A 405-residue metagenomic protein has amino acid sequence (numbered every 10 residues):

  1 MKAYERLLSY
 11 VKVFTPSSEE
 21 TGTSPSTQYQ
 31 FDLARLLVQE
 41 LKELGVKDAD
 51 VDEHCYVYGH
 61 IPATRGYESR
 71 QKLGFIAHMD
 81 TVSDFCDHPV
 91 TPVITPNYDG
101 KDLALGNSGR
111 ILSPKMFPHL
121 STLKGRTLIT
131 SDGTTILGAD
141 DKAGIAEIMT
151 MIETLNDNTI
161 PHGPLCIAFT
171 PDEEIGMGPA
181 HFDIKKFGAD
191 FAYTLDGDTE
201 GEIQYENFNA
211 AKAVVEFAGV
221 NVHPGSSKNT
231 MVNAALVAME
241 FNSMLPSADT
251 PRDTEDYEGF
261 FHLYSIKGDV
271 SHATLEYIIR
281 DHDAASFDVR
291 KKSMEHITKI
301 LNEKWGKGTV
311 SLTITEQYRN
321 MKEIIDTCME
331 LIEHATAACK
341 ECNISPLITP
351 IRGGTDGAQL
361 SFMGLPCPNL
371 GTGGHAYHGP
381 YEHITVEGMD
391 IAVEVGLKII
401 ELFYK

Functional and structural regions predicted by a protein language model:
K2-Q28, I129-T130, N221, Y318 (+1 more regions): N-terminal capping segment at the start of a domain
G22-R70, G74-I76, D80, T91: A non-catalytic alpha/beta surface segment that caps or lines the substrate-entry region of metallo-dependent hydrolase
Q28, T135-A146, K228-L236, H383-D390: Short, conserved micro-motifs enriched in small and acidic residues
Y67-P161, F169: Active-site metal-coordination/substrate-binding segment of hydrolases, especially metallo-dependent peptidases
L112, R126-A139, P171-E295, K299 (+2 more regions): Midchain, well-structured core segments that form catalytic/ion-binding scaffolds
E153-C166, S247-T254, K405: Phosphate-handling active-site elements
A235-K405: Metal-dependent amide/peptide-bond hydrolase catalytic core, centered on the "pita-bread" metallohydrolase fold
